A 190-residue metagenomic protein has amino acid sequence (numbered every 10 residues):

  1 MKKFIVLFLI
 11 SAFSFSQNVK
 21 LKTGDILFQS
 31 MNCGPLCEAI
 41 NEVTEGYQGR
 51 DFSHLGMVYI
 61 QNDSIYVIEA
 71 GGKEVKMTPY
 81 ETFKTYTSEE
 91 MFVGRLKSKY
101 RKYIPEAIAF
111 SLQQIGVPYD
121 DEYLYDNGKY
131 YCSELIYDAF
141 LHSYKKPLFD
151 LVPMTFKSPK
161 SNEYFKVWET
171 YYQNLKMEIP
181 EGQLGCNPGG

Functional and structural regions predicted by a protein language model:
M1-V19: Bacterial Sec-dependent N-terminal signal peptides
Q17-G190: Cysteine-nucleophile amide-bond enzymes
